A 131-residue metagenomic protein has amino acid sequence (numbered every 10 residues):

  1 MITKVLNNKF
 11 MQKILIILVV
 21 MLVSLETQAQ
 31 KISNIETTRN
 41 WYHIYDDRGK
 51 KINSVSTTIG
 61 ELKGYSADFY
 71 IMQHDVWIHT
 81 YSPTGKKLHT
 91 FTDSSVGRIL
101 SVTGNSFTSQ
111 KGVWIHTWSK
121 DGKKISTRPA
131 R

Functional and structural regions predicted by a protein language model:
M1-M11: N-terminal secretory signal peptides that target proteins for export/translocation
Q12-I17: Sec-dependent signal peptide recognition, specifically the positively charged N-region followed immediately by
T27-A29: Boundary at the C-terminal end of the N-terminal hydrophobic targeting segment
K31-T37, S66-Q73, V102-K111: Short beta-strand elements that form the blades of beta-propeller/WD-repeat-like and other beta-sheet-rich scaffold
R39-Y42, D75-I78, G112-I115: Loop/turn residues immediately N-terminal
H43-S56, H79-T92, T117-P129: Surface-exposed loop/turn elements that mediate protein-protein interactions on large endomembrane-trafficking
T57-L62, D93-R98, R131: Short coil/turn segments at the loop-to-beta-strand junctions that recur within blades of beta-propeller repeat folds
